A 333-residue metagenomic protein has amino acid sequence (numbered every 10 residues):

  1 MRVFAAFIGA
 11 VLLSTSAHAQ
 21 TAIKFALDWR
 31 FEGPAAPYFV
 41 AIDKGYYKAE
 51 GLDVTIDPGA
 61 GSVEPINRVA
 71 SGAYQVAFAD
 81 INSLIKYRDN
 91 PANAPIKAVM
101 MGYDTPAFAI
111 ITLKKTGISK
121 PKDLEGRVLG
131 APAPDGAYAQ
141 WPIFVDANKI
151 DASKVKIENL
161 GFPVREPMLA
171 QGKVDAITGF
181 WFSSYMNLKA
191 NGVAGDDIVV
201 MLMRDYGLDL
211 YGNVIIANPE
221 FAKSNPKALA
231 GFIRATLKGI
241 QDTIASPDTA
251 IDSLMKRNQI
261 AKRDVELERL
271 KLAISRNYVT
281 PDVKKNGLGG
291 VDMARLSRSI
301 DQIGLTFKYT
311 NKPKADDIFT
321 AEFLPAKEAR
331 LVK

Functional and structural regions predicted by a protein language model:
M1-A5: Bacterial N-terminal signal peptides that target proteins for export
T15-A19: Sec/Tat signal peptide C-region and signal peptidase I cleavage site
T21-Q171, D175-F182, M201-M203, L208-D209: Short, glycine-/small- and polar/acidic-enriched structural segments that line small-molecule recognition paths
F25, I56, A60, I150 (+16 more regions): A residue-level marker of the well-folded mature domains of exported/periplasmic proteins
G102-T112, A194-F221, L270-Y278, A321: Periplasmic-binding protein-like
K223-K308: Secondary-structure end/capping motifs
L296-K333: Conserved C-terminal helix/tail region of periplasmic/extracytoplasmic solute-binding proteins
